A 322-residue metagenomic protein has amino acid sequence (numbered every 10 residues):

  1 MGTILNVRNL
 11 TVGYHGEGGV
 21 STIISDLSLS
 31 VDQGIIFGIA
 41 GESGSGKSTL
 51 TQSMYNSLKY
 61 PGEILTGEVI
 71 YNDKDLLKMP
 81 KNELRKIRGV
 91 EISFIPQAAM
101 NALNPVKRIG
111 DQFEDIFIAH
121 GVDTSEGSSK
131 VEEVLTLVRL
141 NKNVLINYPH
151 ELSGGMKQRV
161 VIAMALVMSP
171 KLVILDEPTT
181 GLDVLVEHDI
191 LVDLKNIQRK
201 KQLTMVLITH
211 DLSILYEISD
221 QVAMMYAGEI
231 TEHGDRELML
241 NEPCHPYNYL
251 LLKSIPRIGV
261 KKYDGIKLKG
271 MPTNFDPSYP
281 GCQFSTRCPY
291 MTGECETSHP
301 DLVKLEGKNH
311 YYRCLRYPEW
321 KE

Functional and structural regions predicted by a protein language model:
E63-D75: Conserved ABC transporter NBD signature motif
D75, S125-N143, L252: Conserved ABC ATPase "signature" region
L76-S93, A119, L238-P243, F275-Y279: ABC ATPase NBD coupling module
Y148-L152, M156: Conserved ABC ATPase signature
V167-K171: A short, proline-enriched helix->beta-strand linker immediately N-terminal to the Walker B motif in ABC-type P-loop
P178, L182-Y263: P-loop NTP-binding/switch modules centered on Walker-like glycine-rich loops
D235-E322: Short catalytic/signature loops enriched in Gly
